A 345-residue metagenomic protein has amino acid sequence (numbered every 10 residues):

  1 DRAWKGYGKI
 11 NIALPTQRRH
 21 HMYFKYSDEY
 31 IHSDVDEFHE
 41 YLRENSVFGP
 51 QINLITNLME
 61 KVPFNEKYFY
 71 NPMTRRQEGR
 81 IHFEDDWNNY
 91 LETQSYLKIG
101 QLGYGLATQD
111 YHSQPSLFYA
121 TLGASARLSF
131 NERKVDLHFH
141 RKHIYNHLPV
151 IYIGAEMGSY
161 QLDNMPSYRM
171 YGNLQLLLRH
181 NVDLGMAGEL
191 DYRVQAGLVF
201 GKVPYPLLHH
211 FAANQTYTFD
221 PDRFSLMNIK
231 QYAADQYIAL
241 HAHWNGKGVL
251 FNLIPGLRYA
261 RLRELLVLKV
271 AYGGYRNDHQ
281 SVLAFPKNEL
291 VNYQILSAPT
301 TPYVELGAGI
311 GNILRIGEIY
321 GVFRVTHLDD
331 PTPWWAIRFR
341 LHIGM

Functional and structural regions predicted by a protein language model:
D1-M345: Exposed, low-structure sequence patches enriched in small/polar residues
